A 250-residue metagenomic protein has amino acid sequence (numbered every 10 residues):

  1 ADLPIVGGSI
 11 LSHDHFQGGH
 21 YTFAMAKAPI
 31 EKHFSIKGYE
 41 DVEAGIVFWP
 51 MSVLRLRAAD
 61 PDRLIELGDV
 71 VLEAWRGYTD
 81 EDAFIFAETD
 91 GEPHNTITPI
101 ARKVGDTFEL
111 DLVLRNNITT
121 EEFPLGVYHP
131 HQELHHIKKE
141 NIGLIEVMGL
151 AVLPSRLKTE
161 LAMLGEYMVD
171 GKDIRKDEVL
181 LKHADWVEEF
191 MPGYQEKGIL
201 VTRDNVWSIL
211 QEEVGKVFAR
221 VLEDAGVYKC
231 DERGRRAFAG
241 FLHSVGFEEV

Functional and structural regions predicted by a protein language model:
A1-S12, H20-P29: Active-site nucleotide-donor binding segment shared across nucleotidyl transfer reactions
D2-L3, G18-T22, A58-D60, L114-N116 (+1 more regions): Short, flexible loop/turn elements at secondary-structure junctions
H20-I46: Short, flexible helix-coil linker/hinge segments at the edges of structured domains or between repeats
A26-A28, P61-L67, E122: Short, conserved charged micro-motifs
Y39-D82: A conserved active-site cap/scaffold subdomain adjacent to cofactor or substrate pockets
I85-V104: A glycine-rich phosphate-binding loop feature that marks nucleotide/adenosyl-phosphate handling sites
D106-E109, L114-V250: Sequence termini and other peripheral, non-core segments
